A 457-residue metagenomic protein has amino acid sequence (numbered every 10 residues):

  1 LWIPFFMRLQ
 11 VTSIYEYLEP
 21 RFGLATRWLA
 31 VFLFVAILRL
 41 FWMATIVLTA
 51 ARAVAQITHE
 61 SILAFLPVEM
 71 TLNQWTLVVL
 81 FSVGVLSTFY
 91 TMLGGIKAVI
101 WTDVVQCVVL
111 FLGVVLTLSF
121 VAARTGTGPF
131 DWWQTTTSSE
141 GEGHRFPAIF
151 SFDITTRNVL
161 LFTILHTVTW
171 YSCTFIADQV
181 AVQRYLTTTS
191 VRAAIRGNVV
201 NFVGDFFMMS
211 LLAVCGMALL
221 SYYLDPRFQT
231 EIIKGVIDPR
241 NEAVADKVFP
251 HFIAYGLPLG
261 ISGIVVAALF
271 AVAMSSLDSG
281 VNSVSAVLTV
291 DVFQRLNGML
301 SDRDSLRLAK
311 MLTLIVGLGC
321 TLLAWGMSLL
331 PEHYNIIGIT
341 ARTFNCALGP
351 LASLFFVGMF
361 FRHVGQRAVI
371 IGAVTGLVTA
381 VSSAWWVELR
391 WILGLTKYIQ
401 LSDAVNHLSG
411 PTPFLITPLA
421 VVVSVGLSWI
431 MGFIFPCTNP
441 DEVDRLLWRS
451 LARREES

Functional and structural regions predicted by a protein language model:
L1-S457: Membrane-embedded helix-loop-helix hairpins and adjacent transmembrane boundary segments in multi-pass transporters
